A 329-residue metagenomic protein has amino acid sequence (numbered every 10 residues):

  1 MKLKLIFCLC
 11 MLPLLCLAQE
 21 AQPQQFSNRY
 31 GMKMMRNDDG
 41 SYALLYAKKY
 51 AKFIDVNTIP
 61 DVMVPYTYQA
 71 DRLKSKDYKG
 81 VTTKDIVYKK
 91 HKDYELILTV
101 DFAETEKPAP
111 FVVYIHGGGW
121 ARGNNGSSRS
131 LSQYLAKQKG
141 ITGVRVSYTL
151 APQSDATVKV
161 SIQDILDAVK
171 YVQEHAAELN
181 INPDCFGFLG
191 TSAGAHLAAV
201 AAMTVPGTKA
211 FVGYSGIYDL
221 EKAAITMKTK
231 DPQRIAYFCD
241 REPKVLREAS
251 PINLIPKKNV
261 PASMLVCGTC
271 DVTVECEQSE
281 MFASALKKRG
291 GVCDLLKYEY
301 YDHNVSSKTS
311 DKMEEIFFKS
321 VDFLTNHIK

Functional and structural regions predicted by a protein language model:
F53-E106: N-terminal cap/lid segment of alpha/beta-hydrolase-fold proteins
S75, E221-L254: Mobile cap/lid helix-loop segments that gate and shape the active-site cleft of serine hydrolases
P108-G118: Short beta-strand element of the alpha/beta-hydrolase
N124-S132, T142-P183, K308-E315: Catalytic nucleophile-loop/oxyanion-hole region of alpha/beta-hydrolase and closely related hydrolase-like folds
D167-M227: Primarily recognizes the serine-hydrolase "nucleophile elbow" in alpha/beta-hydrolase and SGNH/GDSL folds
K258, M264-C267, D271: Short beta-strand/loop motif that positions the catalytic acidic residue of the alpha/beta-hydrolase fold
V272-E280: Conserved alpha/beta-hydrolase "acid-adjacent" motif
E280-K329: C-terminal catalytic histidine-bearing segment of alpha/beta-hydrolase fold enzymes
